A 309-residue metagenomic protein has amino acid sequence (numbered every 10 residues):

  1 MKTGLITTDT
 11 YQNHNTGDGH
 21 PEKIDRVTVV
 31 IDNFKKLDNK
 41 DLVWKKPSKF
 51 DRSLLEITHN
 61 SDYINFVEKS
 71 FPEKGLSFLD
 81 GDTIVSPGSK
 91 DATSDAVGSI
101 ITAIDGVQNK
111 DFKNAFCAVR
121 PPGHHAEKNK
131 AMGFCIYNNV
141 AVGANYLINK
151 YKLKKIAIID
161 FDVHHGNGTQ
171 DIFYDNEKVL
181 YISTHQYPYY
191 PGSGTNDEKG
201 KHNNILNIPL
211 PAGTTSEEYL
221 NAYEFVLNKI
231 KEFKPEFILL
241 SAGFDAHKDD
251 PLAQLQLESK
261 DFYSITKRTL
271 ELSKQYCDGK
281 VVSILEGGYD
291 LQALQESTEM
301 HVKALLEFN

Functional and structural regions predicted by a protein language model:
M1-N309: HDAC/HDAC-like amidohydrolase catalytic core signature
